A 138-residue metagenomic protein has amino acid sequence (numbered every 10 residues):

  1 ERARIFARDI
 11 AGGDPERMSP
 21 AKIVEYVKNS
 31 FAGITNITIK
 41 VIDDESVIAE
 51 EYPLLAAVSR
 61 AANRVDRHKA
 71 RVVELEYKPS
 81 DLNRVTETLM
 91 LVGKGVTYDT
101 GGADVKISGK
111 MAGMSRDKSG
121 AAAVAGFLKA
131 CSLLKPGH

Functional and structural regions predicted by a protein language model:
E1-T97, V105, L133-L134: N-terminal hydrophobic/helix-forming segments and targeting peptides
V27, L89-L91, D104-H138: Alpha-helical metal-binding/catalytic segments enriched in His/Glu/Asp
